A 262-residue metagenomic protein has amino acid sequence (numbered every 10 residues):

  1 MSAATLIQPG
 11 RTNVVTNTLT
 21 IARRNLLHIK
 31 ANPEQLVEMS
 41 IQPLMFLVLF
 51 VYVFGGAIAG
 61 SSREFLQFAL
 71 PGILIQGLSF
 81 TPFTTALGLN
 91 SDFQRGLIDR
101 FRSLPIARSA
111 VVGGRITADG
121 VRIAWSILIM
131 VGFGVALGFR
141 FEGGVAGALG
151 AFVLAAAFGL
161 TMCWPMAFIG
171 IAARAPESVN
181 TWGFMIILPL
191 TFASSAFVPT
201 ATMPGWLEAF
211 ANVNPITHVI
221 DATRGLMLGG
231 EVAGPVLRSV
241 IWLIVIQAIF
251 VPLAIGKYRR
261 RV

Functional and structural regions predicted by a protein language model:
S2-Q42: Aromatic- and glycine-rich beta-strand/loop motifs that create alpha-glucan
I7-Q8, E34-Q35, L78-F83, G114 (+3 more regions): Short alpha-helical transmembrane interface motifs in multi-pass membrane proteins
H28, A59-G60, T191-A248: Membrane-interfacial helix-loop-helix junctions in multi-pass membrane proteins
V37-Q42, A175-S194: Pore- or pathway-lining transmembrane helices of multi-pass membrane proteins that form conduits for solutes/ions
M45-F50, L66-L137, F158, M162-M166 (+2 more regions): Hydrophobic alpha-helical transmembrane segments of multi-pass membrane transport proteins
F50-A59, G134-A146, A173-A175, F197-M203 (+2 more regions): Short helix-capping/hinge motifs at transmembrane helix termini and TM-loop junctions
R108-G183, G230-I255: Alpha-helical transmembrane segments and their short interhelical loops
G256-V262: Short cytosolic juxtamembrane segments of multi-pass membrane proteins
